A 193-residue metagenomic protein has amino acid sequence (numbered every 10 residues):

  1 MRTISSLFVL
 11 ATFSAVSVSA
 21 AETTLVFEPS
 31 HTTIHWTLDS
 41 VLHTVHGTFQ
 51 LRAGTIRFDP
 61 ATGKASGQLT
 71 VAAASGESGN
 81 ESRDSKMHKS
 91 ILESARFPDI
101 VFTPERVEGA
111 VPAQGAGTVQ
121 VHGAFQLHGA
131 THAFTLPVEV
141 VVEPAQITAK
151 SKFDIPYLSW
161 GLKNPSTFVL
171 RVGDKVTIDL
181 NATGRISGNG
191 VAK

Functional and structural regions predicted by a protein language model:
S5-A15: Bacterial N-terminal signal peptides
A20-K193: Low-complexity, acidic/polar, glycine-enriched regions of mature
